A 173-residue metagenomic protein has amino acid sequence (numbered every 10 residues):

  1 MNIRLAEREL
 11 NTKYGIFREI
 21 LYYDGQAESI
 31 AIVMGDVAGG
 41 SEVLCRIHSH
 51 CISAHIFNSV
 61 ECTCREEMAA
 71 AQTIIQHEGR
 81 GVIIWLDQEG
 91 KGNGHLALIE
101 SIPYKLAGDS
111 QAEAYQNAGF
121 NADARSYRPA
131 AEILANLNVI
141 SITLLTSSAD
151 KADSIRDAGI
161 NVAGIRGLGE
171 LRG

Functional and structural regions predicted by a protein language model:
M1-G173: Catalytic domains of riboflavin
